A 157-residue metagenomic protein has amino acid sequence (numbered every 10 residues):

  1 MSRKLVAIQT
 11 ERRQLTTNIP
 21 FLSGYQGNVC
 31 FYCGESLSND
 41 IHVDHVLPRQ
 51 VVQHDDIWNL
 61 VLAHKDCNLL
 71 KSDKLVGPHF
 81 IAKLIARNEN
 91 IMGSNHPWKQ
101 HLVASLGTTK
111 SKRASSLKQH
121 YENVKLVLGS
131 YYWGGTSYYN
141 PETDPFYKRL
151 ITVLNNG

Functional and structural regions predicted by a protein language model:
M1-E11, S116-G157: A boundary/linker detector
M1-Q14, H79-N90, S94: Mixed-charge, low-complexity interaction segments
M1-V29, H54: Short, charged surface segments at domain edges that flank catalytic/cofactor-binding sites
Y32-L62, K71-A86: Histidine-centered nuclease catalytic patch
H42, I57, R113, V124-L128: Short, solvent-exposed coil/turn segments
L60-D73, I91-A114: Short Fe-S-cluster ligation motifs
